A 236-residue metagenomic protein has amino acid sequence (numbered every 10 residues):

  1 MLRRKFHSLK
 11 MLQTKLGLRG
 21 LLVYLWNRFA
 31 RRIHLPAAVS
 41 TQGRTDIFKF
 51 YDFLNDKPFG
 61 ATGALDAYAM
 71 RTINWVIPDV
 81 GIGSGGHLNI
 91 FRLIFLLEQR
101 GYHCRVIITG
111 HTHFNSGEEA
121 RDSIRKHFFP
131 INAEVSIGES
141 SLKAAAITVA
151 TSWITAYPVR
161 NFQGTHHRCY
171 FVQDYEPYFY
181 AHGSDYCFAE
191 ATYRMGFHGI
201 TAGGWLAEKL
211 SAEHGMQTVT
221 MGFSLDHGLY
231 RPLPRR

Functional and structural regions predicted by a protein language model:
L2-T72: Non-catalytic membrane-proximal stalk/linker segments that position and tether the catalytic domains
K49-A64, P177-G183, V219-R236: Acidic anion/phosphate-binding donor-loop and adjacent secondary structure in glycosyltransferase catalytic cores
I77-N89: A short, glycine/small-residue-rich beta-strand->loop->alpha-helix junction that serves as a flexible
L88-L97: Short amphipathic alpha-helix
R100-A156: Active-site donor-binding segments of glycosyltransferases and PAPS-dependent sulfotransferases
I137-A144, H182-I200: Membrane-proximal helix-turn-helix segments that form the acceptor-binding/catalytic region of lipid-linked
V149, F162-F179, I200: Active-site proximal beta-strand in glycosyltransferases
R194-R231: Donor nucleotide-sugar binding/catalytic pocket of nucleotide-sugar-dependent glycosyltransferases
